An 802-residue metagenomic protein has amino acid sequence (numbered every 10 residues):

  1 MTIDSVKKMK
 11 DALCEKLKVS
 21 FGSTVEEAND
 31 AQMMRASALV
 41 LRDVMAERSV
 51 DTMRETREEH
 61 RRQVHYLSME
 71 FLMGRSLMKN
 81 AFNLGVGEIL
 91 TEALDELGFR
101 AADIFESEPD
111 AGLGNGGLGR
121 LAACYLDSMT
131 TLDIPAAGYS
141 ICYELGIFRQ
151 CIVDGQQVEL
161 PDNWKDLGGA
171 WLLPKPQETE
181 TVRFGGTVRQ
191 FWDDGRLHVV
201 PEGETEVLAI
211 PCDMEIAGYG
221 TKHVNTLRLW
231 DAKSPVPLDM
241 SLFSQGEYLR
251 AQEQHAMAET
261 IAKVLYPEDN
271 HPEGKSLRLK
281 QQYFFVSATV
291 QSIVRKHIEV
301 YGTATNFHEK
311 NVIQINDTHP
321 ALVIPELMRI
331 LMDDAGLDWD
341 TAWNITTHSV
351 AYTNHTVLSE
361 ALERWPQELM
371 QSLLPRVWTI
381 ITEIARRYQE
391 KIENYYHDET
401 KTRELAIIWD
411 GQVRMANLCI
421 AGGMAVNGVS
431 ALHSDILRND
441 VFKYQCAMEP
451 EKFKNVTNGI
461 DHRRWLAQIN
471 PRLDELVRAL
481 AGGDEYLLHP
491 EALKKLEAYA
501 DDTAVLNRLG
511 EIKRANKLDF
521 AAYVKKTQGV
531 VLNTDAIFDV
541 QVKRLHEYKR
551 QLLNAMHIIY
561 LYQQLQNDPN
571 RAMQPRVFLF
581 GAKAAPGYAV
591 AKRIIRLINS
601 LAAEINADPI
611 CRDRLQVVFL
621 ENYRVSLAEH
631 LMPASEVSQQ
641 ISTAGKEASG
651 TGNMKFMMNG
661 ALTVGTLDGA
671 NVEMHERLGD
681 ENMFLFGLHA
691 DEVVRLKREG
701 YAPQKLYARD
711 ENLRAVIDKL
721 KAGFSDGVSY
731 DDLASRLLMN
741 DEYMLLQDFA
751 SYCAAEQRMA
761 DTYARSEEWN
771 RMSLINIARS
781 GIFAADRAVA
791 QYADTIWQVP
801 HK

Functional and structural regions predicted by a protein language model:
M1-K802: A conserved ligand/cofactor-binding region detector
